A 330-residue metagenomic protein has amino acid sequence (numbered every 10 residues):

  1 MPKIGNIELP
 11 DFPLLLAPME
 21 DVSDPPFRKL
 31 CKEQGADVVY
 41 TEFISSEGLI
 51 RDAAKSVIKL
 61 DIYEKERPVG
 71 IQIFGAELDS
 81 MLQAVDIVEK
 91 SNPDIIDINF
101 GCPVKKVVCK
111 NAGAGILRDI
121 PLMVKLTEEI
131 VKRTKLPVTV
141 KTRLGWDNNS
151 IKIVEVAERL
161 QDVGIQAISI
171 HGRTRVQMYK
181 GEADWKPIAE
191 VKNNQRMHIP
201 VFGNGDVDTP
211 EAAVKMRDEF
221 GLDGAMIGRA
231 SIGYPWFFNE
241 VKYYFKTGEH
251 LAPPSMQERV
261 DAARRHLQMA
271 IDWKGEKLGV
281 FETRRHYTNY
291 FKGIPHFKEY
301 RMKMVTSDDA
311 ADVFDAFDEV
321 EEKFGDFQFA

Functional and structural regions predicted by a protein language model:
M1-A330: Flavin-dependent oxidoreductase catalytic cores
